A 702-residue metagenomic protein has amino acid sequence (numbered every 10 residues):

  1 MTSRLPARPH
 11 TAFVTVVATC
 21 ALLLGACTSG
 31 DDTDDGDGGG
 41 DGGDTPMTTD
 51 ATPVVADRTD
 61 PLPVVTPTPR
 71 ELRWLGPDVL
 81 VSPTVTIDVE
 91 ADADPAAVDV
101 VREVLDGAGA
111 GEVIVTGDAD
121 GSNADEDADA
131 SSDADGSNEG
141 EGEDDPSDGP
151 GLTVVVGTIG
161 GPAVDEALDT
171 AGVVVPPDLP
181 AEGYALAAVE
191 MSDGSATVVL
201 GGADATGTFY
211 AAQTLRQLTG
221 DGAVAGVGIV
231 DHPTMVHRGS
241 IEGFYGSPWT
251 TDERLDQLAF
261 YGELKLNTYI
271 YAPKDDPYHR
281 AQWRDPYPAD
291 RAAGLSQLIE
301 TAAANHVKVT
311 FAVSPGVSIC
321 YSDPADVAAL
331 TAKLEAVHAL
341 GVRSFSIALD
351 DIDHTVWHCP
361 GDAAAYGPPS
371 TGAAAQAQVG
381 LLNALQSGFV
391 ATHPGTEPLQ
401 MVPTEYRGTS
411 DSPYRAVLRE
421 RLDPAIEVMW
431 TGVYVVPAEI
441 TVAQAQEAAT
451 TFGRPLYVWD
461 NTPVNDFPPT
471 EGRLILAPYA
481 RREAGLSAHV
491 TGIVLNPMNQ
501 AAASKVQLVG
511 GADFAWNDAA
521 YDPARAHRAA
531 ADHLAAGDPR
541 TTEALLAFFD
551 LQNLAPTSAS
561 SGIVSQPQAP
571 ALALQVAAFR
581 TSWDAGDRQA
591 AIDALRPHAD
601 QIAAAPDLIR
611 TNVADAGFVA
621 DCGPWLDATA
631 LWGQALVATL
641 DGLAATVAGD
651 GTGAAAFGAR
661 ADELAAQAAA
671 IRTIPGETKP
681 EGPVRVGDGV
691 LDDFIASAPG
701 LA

Functional and structural regions predicted by a protein language model:
T2-V14: Bacterial N-terminal signal peptides that target proteins for export
T15-G25: Bacterial N-terminal signal peptides
L23-P53: C-terminal region of N-terminal signal peptides and the immediate post-cleavage residues of exported proteins
P46-D127, D133-D135, E139-E190, V224-I229: Acidic, contiguous N-terminal accessory segments
V65-R70, E182, A520-A702: C-terminal functional modules
I87-A93, V155-G161, G201-A203, G243-Y245 (+3 more regions): Structural motif
L179-E335, A339-S346, D350: Feature activates predominantly on carbohydrate-active enzymes
G220, F244, A281, R343 (+1 more regions): Catalytic-core regions of glycoside hydrolase
